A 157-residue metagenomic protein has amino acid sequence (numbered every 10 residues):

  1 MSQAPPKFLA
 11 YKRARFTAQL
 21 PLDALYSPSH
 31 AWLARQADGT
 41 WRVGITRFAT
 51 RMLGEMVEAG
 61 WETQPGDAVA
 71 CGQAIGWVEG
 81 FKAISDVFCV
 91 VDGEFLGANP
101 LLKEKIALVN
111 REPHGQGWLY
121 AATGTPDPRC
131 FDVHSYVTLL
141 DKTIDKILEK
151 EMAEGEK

Functional and structural regions predicted by a protein language model:
S2-C71, Q116-R129, V133-D141, D145-K157: Acidic, low-complexity mobile loops and tails
T63-V78, C89, E94-G97: Short, well-structured beta-strand-loop connectors
A74-G76, F81-A83, L101-L102, P126: Short, charged beta-turn/beta-strand-edge "cap" motif at the junction between a beta-strand and an adjacent loop
S85-H114: Mid-chain, well-packed structural core segment of small domains
